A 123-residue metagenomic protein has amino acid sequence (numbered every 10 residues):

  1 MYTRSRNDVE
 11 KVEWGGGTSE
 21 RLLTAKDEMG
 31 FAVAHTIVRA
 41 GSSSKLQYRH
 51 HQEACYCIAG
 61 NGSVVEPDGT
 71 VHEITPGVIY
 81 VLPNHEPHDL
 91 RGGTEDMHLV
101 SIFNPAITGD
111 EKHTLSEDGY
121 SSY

Functional and structural regions predicted by a protein language model:
M1-F31, T114-Y123: A short, N-terminal "cap"/entry segment at the start of jelly-roll beta-barrel domains of the cupin/DSBH fold
D27, S63, V78, N84-G109: Ligand-binding loop in jelly-roll beta-barrel domains
A34-R49: Conserved short histidine dyad/triad with adjacent acidic residue
T36, C55, Y80: Conserved GNAT-family N-acetyltransferase fold
G41-S43, G69, H85-P87: Short beta-turn/strand-loop junction motif enriched in small, turn-promoting residues
L46, C57, V65-P67, H72-E73: Helix-adjacent hinge/juxtasegments
H50-G62: Glycine- and acidic-residue-biased ligand/ion/polar-headgroup-sensing regions
D68-N84: Short acidic-glycine-tyrosine-enriched beta hairpin
